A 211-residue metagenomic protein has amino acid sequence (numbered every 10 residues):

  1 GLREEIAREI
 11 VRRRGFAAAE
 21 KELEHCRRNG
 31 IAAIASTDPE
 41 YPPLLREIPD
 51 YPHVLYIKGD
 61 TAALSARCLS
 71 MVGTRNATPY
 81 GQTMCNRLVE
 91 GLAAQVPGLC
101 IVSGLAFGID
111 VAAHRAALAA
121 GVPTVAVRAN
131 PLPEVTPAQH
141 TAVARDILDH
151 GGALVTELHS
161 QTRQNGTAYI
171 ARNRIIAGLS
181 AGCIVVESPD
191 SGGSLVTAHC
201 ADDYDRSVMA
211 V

Functional and structural regions predicted by a protein language model:
G1-E40, D205: Short, small/acidic-rich helices and loops at N termini and domain boundaries of DNA replication/processing enzymes
C26-N29, A35-V211: Glycine-biased, small-residue-rich flexible motifs in mid-sequence functional cores and linkers
